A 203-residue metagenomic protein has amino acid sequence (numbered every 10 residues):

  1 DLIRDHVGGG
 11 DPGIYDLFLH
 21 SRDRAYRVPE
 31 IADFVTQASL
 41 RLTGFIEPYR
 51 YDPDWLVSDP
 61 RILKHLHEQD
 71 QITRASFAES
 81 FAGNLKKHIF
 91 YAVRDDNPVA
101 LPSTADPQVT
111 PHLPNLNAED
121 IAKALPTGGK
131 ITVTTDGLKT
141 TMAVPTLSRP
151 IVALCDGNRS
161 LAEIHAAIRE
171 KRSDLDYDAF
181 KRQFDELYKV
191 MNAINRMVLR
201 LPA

Functional and structural regions predicted by a protein language model:
D1-D59: Substrate-binding/catalytic lobe of Class I Rossmann-like enzymes that use SAM or dcSAM, i.e., the mid-to-C-terminal
R4-G10, A124-G128, L138-M142: Short amphipathic alpha-helical segments, especially helix-boundary/capping motifs
D11, T127-T132, P145, H165: Short acidic (Asp/Glu) and glycine-rich catalytic loops that position anionic groups and cofactors
I14-Y15, P60-L66, K123-P126: N-terminal start-of-chain detector that recognizes signal peptides and the immediate post-cleavage beginning
P48-Y49, H65-L66, H112-L116: Short, surface-exposed linear patches
P53-V93, D136-A203: Long, charge-rich, low-complexity alpha-helical segments
N84-G137: Long, low-complexity, charged/polar intrinsically disordered regions in eukaryotic proteins
